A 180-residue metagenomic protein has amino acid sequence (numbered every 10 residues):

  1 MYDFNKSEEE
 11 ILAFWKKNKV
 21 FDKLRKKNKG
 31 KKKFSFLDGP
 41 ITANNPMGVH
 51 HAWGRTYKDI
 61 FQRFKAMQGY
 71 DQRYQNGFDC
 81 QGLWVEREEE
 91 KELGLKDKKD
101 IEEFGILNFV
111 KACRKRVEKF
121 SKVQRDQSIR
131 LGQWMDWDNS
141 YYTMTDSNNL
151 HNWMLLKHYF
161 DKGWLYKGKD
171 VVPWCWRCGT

Functional and structural regions predicted by a protein language model:
M1-T180: N-terminal, positively charged nucleic-acid-binding surface of large information/translation enzymes
